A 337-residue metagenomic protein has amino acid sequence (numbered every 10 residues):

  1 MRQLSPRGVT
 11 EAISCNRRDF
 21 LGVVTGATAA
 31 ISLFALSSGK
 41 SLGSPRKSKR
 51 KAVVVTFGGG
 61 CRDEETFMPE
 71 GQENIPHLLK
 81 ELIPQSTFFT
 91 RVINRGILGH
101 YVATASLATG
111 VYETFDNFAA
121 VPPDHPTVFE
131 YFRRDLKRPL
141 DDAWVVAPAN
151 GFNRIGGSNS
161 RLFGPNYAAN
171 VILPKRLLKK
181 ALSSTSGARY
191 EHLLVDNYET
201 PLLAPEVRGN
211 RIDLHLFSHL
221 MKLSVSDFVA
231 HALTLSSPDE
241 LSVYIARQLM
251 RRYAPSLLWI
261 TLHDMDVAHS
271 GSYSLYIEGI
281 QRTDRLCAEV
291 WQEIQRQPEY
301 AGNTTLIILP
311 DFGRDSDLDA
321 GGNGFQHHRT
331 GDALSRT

Functional and structural regions predicted by a protein language model:
M1-N16: N-terminal secretory signal peptides
S14, F34-G59: C-terminal segment of N-terminal export signals and the immediately downstream linker at the start of the mature
N16-F34: N-terminal export leaders
V53-V54, R282-Q326: Metal-dependent active-site segment of extracytoplasmic phospho-/sulfohydrolases and closely related
E65-V102, D142-W144: Short, structured active-site-proximal loop/turn typified by the sulfatase FGly-forming signature C/S-X-P-X-R
P69, S158, L220-A230, V243-E289 (+1 more regions): Active-site His/acidic residue clusters
V102-T109, N323-T337: Substrate-binding rim/cap in mid-to-C-terminal beta-strand-loop elements of soluble/periplasmic
T114-V121, L162-D196: Acidic, His- and aromatic-enriched active-site or binding-groove loops in soluble protein domains that engage sugars
